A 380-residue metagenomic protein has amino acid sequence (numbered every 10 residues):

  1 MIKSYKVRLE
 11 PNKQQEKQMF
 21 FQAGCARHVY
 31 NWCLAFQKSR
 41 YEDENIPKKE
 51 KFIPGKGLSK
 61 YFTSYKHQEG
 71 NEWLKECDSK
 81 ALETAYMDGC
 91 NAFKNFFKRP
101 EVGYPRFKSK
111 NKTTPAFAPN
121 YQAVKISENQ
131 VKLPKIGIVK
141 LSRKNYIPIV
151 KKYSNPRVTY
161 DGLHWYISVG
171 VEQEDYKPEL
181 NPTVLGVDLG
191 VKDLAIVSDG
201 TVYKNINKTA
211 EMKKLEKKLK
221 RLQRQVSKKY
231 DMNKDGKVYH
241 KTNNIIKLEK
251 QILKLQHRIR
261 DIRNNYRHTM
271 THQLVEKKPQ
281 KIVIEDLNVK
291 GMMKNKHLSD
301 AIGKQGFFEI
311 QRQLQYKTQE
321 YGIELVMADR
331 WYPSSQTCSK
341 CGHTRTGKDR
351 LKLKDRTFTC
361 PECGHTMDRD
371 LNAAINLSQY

Functional and structural regions predicted by a protein language model:
M1-Y380: Nucleic-acid substrate recognition interfaces
